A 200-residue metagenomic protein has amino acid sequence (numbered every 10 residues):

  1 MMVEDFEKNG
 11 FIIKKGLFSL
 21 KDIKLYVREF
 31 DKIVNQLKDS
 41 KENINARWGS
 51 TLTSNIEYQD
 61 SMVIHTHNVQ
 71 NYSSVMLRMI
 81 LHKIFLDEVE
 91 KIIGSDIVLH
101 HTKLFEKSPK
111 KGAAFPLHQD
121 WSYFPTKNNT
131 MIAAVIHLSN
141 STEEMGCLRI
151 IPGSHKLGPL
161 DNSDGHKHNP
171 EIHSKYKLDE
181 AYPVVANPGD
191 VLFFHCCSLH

Functional and structural regions predicted by a protein language model:
M1-N9, K15-L117, Y123: Non-heme Fe(II)-dependent double-stranded beta-helix
E4, S141-L199: Double-stranded beta-helix
H65, H118, F194-H195, H200: Histidine-centered active-site/metal-ligand motif
I92, P125-E143, V185-A186: Short, conserved beta-strand element in jelly-roll/cupin
I97, G112, N128-M131, V191: Coil-to-beta-strand transition motifs
K103, S108, Q119, I136-N140 (+1 more regions): Short, structured patches in soluble enzyme cores that scaffold and shape functional sites
F115-W121, I136, E171-K177: Active-site glycine-rich loop that binds ribose-phosphate moieties when present
D120-Y123, M131, L199-H200: Glycine-rich phosphate/pyrophosphate-binding beta-alpha loops
